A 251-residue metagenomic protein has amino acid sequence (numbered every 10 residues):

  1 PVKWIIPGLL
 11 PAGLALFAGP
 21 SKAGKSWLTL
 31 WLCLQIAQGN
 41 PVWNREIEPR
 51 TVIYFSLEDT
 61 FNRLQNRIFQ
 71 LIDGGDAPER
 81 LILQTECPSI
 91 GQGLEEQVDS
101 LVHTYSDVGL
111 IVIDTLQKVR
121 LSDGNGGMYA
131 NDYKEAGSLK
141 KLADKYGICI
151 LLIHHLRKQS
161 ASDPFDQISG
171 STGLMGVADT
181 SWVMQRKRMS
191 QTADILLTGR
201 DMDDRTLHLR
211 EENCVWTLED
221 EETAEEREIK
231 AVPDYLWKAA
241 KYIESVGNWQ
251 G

Functional and structural regions predicted by a protein language model:
P1-L10, V42: Pre-Walker A adenine-sensing motif
I5, P11, I47-K134, K140-K141 (+3 more regions): Conserved inter-motif catalytic segment of the P-loop NTP-binding fold
L16-A18, K22, S26-W27, I53-F55 (+2 more regions): Phosphate-binding/switch region of NTP-binding enzymes
L28, L32: Hydrophobic positions on the alpha1 helix immediately C-terminal to the Walker A/P-loop
Q35-P49: Post-Walker A helix-loop "phosphate-sensing" segment adjacent to the P-loop in P-loop NTPases
I36-G39, L71-G74, K118-S122, L142 (+3 more regions): Conserved, well-folded catalytic cores of nucleic-acid-processing and energy-transducing macromolecular machines
G199-Q250: Conserved alpha/beta core segments of nucleic-acid transaction machinery
